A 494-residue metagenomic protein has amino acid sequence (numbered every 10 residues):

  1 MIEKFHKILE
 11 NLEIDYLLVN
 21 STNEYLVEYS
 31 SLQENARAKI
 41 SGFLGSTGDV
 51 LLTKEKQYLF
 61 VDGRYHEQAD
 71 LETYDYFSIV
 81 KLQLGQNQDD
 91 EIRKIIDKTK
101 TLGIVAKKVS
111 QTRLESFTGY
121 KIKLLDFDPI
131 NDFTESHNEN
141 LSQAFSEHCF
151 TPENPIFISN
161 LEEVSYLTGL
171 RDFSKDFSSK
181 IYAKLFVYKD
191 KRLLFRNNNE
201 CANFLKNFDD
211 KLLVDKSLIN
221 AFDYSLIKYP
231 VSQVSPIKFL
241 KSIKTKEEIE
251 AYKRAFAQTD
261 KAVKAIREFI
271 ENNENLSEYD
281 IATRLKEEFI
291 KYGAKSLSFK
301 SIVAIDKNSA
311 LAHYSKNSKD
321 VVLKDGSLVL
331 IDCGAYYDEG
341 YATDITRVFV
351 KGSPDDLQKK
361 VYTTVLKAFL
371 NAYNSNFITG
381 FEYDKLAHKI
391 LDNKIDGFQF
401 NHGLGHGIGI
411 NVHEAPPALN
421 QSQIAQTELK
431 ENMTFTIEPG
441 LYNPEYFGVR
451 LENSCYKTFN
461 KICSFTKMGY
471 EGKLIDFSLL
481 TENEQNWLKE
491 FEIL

Functional and structural regions predicted by a protein language model:
M1-L494: Active-site neighborhoods and metal-handling regions in enzymes and metal-associated proteins
